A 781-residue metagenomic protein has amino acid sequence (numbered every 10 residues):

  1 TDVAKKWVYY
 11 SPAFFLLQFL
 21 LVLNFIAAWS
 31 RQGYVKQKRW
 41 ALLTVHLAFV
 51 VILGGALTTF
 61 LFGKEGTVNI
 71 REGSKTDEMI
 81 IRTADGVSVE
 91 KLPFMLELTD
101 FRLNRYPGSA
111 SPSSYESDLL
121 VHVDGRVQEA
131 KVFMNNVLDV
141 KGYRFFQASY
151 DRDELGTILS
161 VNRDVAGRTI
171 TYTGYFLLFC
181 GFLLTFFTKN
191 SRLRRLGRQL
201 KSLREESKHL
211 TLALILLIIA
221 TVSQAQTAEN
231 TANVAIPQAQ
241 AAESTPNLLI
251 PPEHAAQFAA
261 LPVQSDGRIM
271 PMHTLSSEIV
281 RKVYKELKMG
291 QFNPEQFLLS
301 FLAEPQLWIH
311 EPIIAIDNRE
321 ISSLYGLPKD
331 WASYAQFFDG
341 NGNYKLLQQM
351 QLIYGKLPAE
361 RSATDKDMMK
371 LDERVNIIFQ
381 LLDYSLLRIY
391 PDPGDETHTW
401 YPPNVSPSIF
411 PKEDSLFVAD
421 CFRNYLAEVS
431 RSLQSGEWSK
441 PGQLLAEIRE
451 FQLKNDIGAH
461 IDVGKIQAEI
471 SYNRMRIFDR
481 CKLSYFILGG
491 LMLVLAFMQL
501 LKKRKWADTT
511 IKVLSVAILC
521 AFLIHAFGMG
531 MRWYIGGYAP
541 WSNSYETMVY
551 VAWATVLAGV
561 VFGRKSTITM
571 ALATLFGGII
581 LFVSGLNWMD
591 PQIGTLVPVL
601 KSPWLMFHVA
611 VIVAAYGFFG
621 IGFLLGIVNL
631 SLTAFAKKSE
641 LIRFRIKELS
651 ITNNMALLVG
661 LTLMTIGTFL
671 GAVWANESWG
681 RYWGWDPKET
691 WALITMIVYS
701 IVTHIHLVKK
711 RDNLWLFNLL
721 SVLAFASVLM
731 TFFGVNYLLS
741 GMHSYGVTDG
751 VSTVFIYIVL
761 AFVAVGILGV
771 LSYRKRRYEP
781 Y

Functional and structural regions predicted by a protein language model:
T1-Y781: Solvent-exposed, non-transmembrane regions of integral membrane proteins
